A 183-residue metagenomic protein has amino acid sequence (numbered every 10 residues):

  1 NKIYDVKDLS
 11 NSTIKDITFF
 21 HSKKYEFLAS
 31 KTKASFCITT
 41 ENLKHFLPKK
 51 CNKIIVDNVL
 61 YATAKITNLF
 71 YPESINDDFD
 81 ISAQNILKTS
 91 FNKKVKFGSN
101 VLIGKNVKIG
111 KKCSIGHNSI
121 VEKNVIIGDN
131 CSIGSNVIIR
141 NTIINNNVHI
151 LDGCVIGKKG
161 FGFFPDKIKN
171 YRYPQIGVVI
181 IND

Functional and structural regions predicted by a protein language model:
N1-Q84, K112, N147, G153-C154 (+1 more regions): Terminal amphipathic alpha-helical/low-complexity segments used for targeting or macromolecular assembly
F19, A83-D183: Structural signal for interior beta-strand "rungs" in well-ordered beta-sheet cores of soluble enzyme domains
